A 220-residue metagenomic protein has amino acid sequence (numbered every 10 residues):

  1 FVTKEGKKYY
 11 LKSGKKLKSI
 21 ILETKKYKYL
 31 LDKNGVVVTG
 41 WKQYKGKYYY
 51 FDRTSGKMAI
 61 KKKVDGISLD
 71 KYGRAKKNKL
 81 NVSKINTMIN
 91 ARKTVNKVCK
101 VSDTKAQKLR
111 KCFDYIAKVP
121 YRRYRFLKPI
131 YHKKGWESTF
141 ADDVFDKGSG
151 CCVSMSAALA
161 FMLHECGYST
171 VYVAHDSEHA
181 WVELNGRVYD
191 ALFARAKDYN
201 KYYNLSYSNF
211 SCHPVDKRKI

Functional and structural regions predicted by a protein language model:
F1-I89, H175-D176, W181-L184, Y199 (+1 more regions): Extracellular adhesion/carbohydrate-binding repeat motifs centered on closely spaced tryptophans
K7, P120, A194: Short polar catalytic/cofactor-binding loops
K57, R122-L127, V188-D190: Substrate-binding/catalytic groove segments of enzymes that remodel or degrade extracellular structural polymers
N86-D143: Secondary-structure boundary elements
A117, Y124-A180: Active-site neighborhood of thiol-dependent amide/isopeptide-bond enzymes
S154-V215: Hydrophobic/aromatic-rich core segments of domains that either
K217-I220: Basic, glycine-rich
